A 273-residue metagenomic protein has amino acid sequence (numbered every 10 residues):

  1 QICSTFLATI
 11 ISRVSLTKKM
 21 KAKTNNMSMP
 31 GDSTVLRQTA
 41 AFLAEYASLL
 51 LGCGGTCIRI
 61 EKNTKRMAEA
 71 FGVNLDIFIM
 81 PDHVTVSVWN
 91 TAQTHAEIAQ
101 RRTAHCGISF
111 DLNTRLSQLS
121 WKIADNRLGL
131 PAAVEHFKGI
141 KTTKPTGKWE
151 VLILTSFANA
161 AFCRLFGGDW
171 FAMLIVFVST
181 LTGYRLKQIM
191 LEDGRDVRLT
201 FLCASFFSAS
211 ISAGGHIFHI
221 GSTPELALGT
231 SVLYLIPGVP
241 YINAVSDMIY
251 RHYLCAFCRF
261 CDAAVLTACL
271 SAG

Functional and structural regions predicted by a protein language model:
L7-A132: Soluble N-terminal domains of membrane-associated systems
L50-L51, T103, I123, C163 (+5 more regions): Flexible, glycine/proline-enriched loop segments at strand-loop-helix junctions that form or flank small-ligand binding
K65, E69, W121-A124, K138 (+4 more regions): Signal for well-folded cores of large energy- and translation-related assemblies
R102, C106-A172, V176: Hydrophobic alpha-helical hairpins/lids featuring a short glycine-rich hinge
K144-P240: Core alpha-helical transmembrane segments of integral membrane proteins
I217-G273: Generic detector of multi-pass transmembrane helix bundles and their immediately adjacent loops in polytopic membrane
